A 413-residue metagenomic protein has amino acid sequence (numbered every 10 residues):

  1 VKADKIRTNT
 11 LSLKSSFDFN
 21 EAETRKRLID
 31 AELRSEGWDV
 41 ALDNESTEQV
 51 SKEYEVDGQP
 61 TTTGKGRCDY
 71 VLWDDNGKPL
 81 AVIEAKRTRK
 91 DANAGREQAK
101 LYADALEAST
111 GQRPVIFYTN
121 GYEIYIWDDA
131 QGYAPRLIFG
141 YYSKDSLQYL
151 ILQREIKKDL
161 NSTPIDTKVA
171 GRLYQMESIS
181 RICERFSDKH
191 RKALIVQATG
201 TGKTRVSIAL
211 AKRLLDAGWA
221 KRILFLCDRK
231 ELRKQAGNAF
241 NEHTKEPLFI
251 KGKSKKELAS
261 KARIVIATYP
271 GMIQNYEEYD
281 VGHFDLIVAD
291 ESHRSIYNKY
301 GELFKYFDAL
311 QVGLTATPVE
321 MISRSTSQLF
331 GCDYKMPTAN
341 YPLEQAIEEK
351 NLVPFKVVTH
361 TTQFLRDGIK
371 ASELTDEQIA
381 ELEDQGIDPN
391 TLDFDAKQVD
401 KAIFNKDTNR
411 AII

Functional and structural regions predicted by a protein language model:
V1-R222, C227, E231-E246, S260-I264 (+4 more regions): ATP-dependent helicase/translocase motor core
K78-L80, T110-P114, W219-K221, H283-F284 (+3 more regions): Short glycine-/polar-rich loops that comprise or flank the Walker A/P-loop and associated switch/sensor motifs
T88-K90, Y122-Y125, K230-L232, P270-I273 (+4 more regions): Conserved nucleotide-binding/hydrolysis micro-motifs of P-loop NTPases
A92-K100, I266, L286, R294-Y297 (+2 more regions): Amphipathic alpha-helical transducer elements in NTP-driven molecular machines
Q235, Q274-N275, K299, I322: Phosphate- and divalent-cation-binding pockets in alpha/beta enzyme and binding domains that engage nucleotide-derived
F249-A259: Short acidic low-complexity segments
Y279-G313, T317-P318: SF2 helicase catalytic motif II
R324-I413: Interdomain helical connector at the RecA1-RecA2 junction of SF1/SF2 helicase-like NTPases
